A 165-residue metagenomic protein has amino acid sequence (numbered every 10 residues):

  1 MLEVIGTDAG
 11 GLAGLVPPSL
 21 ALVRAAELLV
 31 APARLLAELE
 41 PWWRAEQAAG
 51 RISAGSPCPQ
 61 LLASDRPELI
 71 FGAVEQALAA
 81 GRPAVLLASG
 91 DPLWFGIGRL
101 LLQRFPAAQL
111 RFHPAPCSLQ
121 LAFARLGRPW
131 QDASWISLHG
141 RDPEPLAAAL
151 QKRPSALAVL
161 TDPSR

Functional and structural regions predicted by a protein language model:
M1-H113, Q120-L121, R141-P143, A156: Class I S-adenosyl-L-methionine
I5-G6, I136, L160: Conserved beta-strand segments of the P-loop GTPase G domain that flank and frequently precede/overlap
A124-R128, A148-L150: Active-site-proximal loop->helix
P129-S134: Short, structured loop/turn "capping" segments at alpha-beta junctions
W135-A148: A short, charged helix-loop
P145-R165: Conserved anion/nucleotide-ligand pocket segment
